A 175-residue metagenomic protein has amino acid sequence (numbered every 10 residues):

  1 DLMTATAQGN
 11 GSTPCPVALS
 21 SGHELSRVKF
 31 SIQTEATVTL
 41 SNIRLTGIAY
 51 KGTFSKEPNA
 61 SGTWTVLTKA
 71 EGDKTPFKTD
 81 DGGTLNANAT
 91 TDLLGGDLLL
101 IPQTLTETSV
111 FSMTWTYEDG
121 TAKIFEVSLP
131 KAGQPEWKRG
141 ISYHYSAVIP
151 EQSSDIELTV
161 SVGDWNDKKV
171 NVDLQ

Functional and structural regions predicted by a protein language model:
D1-Q175: Extracytoplasmic cysteine-anchoring/structural motifs
